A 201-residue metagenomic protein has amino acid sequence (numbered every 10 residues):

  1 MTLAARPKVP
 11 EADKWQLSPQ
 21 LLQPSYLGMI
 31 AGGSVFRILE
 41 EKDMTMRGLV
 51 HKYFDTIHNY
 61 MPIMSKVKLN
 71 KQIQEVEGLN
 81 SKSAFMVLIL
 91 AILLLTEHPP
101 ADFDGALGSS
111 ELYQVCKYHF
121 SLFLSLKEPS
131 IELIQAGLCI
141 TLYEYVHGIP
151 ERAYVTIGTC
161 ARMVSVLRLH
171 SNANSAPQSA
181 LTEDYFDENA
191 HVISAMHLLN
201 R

Functional and structural regions predicted by a protein language model:
M1-P10: Intrinsically disordered, low-complexity transactivation/modulatory regions of eukaryotic transcription regulators
V9, K14, S18-L21, T56 (+1 more regions): Intrinsically disordered, low-complexity regions enriched for glutamine and histidine
D13-I30, M163-S171: Short, compositionally biased low-complexity segments
W15, Y60, I193-S194: Tryptophan-centered motif/residue detector
Y26-E132, G137-I149, L181-D184: C-terminal transcriptional activation/regulatory domains of eukaryotic transcription factors
E144-R201: Acidic/serine-rich, low-complexity amphipathic helices located in mid- to C-terminal regulatory regions
